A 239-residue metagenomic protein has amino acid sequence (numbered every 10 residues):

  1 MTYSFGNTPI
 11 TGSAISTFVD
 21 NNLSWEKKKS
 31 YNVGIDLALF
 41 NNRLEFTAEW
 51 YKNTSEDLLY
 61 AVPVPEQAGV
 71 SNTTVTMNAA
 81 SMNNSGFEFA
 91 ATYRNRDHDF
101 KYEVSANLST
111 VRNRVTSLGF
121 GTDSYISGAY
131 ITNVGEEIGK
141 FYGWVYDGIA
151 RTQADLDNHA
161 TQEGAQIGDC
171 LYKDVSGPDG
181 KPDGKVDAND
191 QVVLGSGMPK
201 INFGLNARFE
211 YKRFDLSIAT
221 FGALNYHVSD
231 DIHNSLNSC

Functional and structural regions predicted by a protein language model:
M1-G139: Extracellular/periplasmic, surface-exposed regions of secreted and cell-surface proteins
P9, P63-P65, P178, P182 (+1 more regions): Proline-rich intrinsically disordered, low-complexity coils
G34, A68-N72, G148-A150, D174 (+2 more regions): Glycine-centered secondary-structure boundary/capping sites
L44-F46, Y102-V104, L205, Y211 (+1 more regions): Transmembrane beta-strands of outer-membrane beta-barrel proteins
S55, R112-R114, K181, R208-C239: C-terminal beta-signal and adjacent terminal beta-strands/loops of Gram-negative outer-membrane beta-barrel proteins
A80, R96-G197, V228, N237-C239: Conserved small-residue
